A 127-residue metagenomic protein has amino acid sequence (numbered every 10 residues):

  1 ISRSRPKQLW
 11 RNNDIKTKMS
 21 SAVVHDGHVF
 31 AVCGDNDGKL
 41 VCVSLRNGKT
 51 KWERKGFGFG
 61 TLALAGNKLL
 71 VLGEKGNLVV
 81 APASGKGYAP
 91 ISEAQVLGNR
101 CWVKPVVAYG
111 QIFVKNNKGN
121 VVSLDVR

Functional and structural regions predicted by a protein language model:
I1-R127: Noncatalytic, solvent-exposed loop/strand surfaces of beta-propeller-type extracellular/periplasmic domains
